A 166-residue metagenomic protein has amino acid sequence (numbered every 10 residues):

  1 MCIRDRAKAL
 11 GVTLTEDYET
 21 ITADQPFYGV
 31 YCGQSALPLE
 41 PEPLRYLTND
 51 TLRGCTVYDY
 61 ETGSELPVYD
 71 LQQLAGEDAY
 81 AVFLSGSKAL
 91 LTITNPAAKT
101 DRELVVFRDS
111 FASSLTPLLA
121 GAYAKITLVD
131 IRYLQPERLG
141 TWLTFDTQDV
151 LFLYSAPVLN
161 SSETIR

Functional and structural regions predicted by a protein language model:
M1-R166: Extracellular glycan-modifying ectodomains
